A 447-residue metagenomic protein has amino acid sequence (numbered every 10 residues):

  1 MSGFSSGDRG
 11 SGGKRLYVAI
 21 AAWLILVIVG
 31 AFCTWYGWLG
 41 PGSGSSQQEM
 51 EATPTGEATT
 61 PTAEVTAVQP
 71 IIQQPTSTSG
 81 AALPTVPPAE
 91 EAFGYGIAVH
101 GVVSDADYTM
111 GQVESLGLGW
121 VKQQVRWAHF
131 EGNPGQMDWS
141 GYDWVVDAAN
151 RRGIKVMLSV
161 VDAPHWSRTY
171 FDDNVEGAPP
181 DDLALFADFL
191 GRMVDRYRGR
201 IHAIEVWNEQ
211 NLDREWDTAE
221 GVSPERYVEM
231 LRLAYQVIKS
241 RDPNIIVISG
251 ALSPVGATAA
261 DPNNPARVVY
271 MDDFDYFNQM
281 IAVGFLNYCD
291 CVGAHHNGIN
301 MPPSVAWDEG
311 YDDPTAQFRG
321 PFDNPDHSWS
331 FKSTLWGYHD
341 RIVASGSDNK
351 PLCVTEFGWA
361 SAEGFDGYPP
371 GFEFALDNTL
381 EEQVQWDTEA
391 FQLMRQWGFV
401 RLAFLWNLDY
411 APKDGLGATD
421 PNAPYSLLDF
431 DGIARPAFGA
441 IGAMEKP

Functional and structural regions predicted by a protein language model:
D8-I25: N-terminal Sec-pathway targeting helices
A31-Q47: Hydrophobic single-pass membrane-insertion segments
S46-E90, P447: Ser/Thr-rich, Proline-interspersed low-complexity disordered segments
P75-G119, Q124: Boundary/entry segment of secreted carbohydrate-active catalytic domains
E90, A187, S223-E373, D377: Noncatalytic carbohydrate-binding groove/subsite architecture in carbohydrate-active enzymes
G101-S115, L185-M193, Y270-A282, V384-L393: Short, acidic/polar
V113-N264, A362, A411-D414: Substrate-binding cleft and catalytic face of glycoside hydrolase catalytic domains, especially the flexible beta-alpha
R196, E205, Q210, V222 (+2 more regions): Aromatic-rich peripheral "rim/lid" segments of glycoside hydrolase catalytic domains that contact and position glycan
